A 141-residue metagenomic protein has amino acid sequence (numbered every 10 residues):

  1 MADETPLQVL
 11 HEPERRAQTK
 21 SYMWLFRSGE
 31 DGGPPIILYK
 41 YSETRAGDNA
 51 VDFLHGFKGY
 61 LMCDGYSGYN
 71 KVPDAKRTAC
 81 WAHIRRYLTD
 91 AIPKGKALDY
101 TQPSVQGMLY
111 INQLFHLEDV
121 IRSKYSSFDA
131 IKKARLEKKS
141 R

Functional and structural regions predicted by a protein language model:
M1-R141: Catalytic center-proximal scaffold of phosphoryl-transfer enzymes
